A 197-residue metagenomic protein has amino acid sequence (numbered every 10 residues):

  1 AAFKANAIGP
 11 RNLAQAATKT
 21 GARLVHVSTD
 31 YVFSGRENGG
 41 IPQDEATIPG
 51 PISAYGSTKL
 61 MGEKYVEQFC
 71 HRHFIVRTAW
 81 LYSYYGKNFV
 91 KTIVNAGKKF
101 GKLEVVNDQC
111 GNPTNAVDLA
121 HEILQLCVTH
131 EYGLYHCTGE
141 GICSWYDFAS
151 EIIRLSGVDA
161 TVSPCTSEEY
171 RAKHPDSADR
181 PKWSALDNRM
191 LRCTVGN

Functional and structural regions predicted by a protein language model:
A1-V25: NAD(P)-cofactor binding segment of oxidoreductase domains
K4-N12, E45-P49, S57-T58: Glycine-rich NAD(P)-binding loop of the Rossmann-fold in SDR/ketoreductase-type enzymes
P10-L13, E63, I123: Conserved internal alpha-helix within the Rossmann fold of NAD(P)-dependent oxidoreductases
L24-D30, S34, V76-T78: SDR active-site strand-loop-helix element
D30-I52: Active-site "gating" loop of Rossmann-like NAD(P)-dependent oxidoreductase/epimerase domains
K64-G111, A116-D118, L124: NAD(P)-dependent short-chain dehydrogenase/reductase
E122, T129-S177: Mid/C-terminal beta-alpha module of Rossmann-like enzyme folds, strongest in SDR-family dehydrogenases/epimerases
D179-N197: C-terminal amphipathic/interface module of NAD(P)-dependent oxidoreductases and related NAD-binding regulators
